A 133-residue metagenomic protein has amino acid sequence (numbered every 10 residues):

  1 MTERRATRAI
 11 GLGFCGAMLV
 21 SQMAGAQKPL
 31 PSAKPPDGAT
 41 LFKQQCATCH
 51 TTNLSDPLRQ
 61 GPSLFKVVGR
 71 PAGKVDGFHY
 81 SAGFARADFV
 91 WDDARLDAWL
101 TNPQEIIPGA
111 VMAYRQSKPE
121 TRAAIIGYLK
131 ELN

Functional and structural regions predicted by a protein language model:
T2-G13: Bacterial N-terminal signal peptides that target proteins for export
G11-S21: Bacterial N-terminal signal peptides
Q22-K43, D56-P57: Electrostatic cytochrome c docking/interface patches
P35-A39, T51-D92, Y114-Q116: Gly/Gly-Pro-rich "capping" loops immediately C-terminal to redox-active cysteine motifs in periplasmic/lumenal
G38, K43-T52, I125, L129: The canonical Cys-X-X-Cys-His
D92-N133: C-terminal capping alpha-helices of c-type cytochrome domains
